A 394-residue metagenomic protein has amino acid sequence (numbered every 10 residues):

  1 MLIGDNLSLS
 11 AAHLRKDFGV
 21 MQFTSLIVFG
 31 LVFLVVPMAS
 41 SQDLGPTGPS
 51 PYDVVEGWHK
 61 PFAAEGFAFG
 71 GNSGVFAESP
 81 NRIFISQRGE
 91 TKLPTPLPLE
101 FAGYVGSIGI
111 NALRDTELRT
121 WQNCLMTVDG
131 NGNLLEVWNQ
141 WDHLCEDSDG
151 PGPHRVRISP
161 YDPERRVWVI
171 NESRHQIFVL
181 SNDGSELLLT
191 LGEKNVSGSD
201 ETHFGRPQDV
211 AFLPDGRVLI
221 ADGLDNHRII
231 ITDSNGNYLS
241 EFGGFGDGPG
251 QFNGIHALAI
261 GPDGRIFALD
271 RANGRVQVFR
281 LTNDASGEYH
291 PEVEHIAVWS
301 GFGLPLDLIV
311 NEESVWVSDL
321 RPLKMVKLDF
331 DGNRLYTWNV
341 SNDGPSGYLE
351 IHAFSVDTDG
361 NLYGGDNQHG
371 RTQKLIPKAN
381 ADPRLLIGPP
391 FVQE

Functional and structural regions predicted by a protein language model:
L7, A11-I27: Bacterial N-terminal signal peptides that target proteins for export
L7-S8, H13, F33, L213 (+1 more regions): Residue-level detector of alpha-helix boundary/anchor positions
S25-V36: Bacterial N-terminal signal peptides
P37-S41: Sec/Tat signal peptide C-region and signal peptidase I cleavage site
Q42-E394: Eukaryotic scaffold repeat domains enriched in small/polar residues
